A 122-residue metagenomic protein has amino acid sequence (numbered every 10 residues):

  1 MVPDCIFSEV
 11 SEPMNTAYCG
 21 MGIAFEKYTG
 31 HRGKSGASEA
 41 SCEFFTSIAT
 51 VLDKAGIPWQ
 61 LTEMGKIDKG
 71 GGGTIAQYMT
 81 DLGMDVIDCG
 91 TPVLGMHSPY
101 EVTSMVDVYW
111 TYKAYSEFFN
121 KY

Functional and structural regions predicted by a protein language model:
M1: Phosphate/diphosphate-binding loops
C5-Y100: Active-site-adjacent substrate-binding region of metalloamidase/peptidase-like peptide-processing proteins
T91-Y122: His/Asp/Glu-rich mid-to-C-terminal helical/loop segments that flank catalytic regions of hydrolases
